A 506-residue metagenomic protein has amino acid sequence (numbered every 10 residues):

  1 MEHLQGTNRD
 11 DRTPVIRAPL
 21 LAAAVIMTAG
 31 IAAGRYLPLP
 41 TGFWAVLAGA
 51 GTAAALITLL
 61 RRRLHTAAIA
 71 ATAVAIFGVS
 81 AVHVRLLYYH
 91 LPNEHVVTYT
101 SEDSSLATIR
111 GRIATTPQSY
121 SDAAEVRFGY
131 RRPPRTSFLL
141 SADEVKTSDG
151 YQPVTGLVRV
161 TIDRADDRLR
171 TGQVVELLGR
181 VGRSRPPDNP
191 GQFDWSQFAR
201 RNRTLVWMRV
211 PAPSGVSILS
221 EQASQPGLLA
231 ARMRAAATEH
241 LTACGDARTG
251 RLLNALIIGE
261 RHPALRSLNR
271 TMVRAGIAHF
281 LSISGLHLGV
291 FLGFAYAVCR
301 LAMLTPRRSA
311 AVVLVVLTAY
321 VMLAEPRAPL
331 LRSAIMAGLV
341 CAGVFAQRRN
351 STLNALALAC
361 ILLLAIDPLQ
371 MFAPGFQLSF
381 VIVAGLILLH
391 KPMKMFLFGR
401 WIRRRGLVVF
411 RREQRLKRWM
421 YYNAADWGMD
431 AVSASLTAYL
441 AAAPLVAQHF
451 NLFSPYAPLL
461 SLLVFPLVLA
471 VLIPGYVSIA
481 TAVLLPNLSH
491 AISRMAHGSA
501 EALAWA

Functional and structural regions predicted by a protein language model:
M1-V97, L106-A107, R332: N-terminal leader/targeting segments
E2, G6-I16, A24, N423-L440 (+2 more regions): Functional transmembrane helices that form membrane-embedded active or gating regions
E2-P14, A75-H279: Membrane-interface helix/helix-cap signal primarily in integral membrane proteins
A22, G30, R63-L64, M208 (+1 more regions): Hydrophobic alpha-helical transmembrane segments in multi-pass membrane proteins
G42-G51, S379, S461-P466: Alpha-helical transmembrane segments of polytopic membrane proteins
A48-A55, V381-M395, L469-A480: Hydrophobic cores of alpha-helical transmembrane segments in multi-pass inner/ER membrane proteins, independent
R164-D167, T171-V174, L178-R180, F198-A199 (+5 more regions): Non-globular, low-confidence helical/coil segments that flank catalytic cores
G215-L228, R274, M420, A447-L463 (+1 more regions): Membrane-interface amphipathic/re-entrant loop segments adjacent to transmembrane helices in multi-pass membrane
